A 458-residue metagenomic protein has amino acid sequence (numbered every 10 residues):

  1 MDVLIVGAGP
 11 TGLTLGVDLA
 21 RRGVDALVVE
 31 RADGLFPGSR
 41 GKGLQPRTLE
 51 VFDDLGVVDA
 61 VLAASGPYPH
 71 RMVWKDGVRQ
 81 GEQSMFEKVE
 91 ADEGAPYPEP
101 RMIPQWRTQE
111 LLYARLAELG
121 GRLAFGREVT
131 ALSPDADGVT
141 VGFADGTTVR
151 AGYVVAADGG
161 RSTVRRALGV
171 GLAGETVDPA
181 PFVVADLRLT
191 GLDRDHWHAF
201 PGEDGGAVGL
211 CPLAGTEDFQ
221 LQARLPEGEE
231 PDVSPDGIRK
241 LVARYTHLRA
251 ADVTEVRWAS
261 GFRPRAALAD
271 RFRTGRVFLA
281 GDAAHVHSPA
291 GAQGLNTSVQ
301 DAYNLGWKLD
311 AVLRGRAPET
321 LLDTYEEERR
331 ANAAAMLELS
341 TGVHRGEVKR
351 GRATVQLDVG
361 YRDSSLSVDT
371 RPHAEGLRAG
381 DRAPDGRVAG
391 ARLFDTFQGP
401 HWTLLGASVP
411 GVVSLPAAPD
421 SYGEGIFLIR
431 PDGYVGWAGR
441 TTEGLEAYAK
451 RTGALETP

Functional and structural regions predicted by a protein language model:
M1, A144-Y153: Core beta-strand elements of the Rossmann-like FAD/NAD(P) dinucleotide-binding domain in flavoenzyme oxidoreductases
M1-D2, V6, R21-R22, R31 (+7 more regions): Helical substrate-recognition/capping region of FAD-dependent monooxygenase/halogenase enzymes
G12-L13: N-terminal Rossmann-fold NAD(P) dinucleotide-binding loop
A20-G41: Glycine-rich FAD pyrophosphate-binding loop
P37-R40, L44-A117: Active-site-adjacent segment of FAD-dependent monooxygenases/related oxidoreductases
A64, D232-G291, N332, M336: FAD/FMN-dependent oxidoreductases across multiple families
A114, Y153, A157-P264: Conserved FAD-binding catalytic core of PHBH/FMO-like flavoproteins
F125-V139: A conserved short coil-to-beta-strand element within the FAD-binding core of flavoproteins
